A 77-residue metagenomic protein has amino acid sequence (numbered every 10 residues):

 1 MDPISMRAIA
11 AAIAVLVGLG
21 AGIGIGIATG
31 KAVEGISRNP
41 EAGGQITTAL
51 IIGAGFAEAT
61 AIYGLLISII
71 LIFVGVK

Functional and structural regions predicted by a protein language model:
M1-K77: Hydrophobic alpha-helical transmembrane segments of small proteolipidic membrane proteins, enriched in energy-coupled
